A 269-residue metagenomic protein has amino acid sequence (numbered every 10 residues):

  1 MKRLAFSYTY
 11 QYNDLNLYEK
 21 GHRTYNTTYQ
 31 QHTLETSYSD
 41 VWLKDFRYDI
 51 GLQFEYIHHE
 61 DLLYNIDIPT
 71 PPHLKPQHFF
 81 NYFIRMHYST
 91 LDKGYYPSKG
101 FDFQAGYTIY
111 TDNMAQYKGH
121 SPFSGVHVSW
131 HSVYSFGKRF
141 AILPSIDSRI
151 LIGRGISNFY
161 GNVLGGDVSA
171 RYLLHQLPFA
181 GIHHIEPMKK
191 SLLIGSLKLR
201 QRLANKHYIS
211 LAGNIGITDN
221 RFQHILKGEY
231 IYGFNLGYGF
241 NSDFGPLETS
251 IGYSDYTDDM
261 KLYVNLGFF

Functional and structural regions predicted by a protein language model:
M1, T28, T111-S121, I152-R154 (+5 more regions): Solvent-exposed loop/turn segments connecting transmembrane beta-strands in outer-membrane beta-barrel proteins
M1-A5, K44-Y48, D92-Y96, F136-I142 (+2 more regions): Repeated loop/turn-to-beta-strand initiation elements of outer-membrane beta-barrel proteins
M1-F83, L91, L164-H175, E186-K190 (+1 more regions): Gram-negative/organellar outer-membrane beta-barrel architecture
F6-N16, I50-Y56, F101-T111, P144-I150 (+4 more regions): Transmembrane beta-barrel strands of outer-membrane/channel proteins
Y8, T36-D40, L52, I84-Y88 (+7 more regions): Residues on the lipid-exposed face of transmembrane beta-strands in outer-membrane beta-barrel proteins
Q11-L17, E55-D61, S89-K93, T108-Q116 (+4 more regions): Sequence/structural signature of outer-membrane beta-barrel proteins
F83-H87, L91-L203: C-terminal outer-membrane beta-barrel translocator/porin domains of Gram-negative envelope proteins and their
K198-Y232: C-terminal hydrophobic structural anchor segments that stabilize assembly/packing rather than catalytic chemistry
